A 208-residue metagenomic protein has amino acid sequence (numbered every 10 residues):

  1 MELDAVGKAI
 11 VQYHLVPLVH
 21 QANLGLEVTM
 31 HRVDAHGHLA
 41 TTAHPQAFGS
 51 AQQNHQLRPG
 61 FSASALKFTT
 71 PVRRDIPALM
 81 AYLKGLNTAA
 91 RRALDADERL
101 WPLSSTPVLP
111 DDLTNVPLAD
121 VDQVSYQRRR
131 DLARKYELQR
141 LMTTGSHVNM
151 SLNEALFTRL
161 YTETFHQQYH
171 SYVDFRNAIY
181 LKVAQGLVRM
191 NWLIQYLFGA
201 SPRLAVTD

Functional and structural regions predicted by a protein language model:
M1-R134, R140-T144: Terminal catalytic/cofactor-binding subdomain
D122-K135, M142, S151-D208: Loop-rich catalytic cores of soluble enzymes, especially ATP-dependent carboxylate-amine ligases and other
